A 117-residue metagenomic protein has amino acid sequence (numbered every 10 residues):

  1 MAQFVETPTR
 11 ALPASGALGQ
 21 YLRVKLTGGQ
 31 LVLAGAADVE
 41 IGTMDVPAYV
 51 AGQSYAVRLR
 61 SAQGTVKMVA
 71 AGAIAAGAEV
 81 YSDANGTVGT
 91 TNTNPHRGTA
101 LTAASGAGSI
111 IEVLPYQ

Functional and structural regions predicted by a protein language model:
M1-Q117: Surface-exposed, low-hydrophobicity beta-strand/loop segments enriched in small/polar/acidic residues
